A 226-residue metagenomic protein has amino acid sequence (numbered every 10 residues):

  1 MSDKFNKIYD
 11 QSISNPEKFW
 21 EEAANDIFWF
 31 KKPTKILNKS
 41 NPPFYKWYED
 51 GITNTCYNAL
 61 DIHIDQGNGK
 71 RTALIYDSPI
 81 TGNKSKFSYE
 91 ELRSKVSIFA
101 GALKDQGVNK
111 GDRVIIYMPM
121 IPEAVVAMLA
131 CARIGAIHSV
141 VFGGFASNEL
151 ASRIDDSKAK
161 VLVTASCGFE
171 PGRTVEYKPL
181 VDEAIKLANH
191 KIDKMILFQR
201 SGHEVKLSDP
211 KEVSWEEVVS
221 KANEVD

Functional and structural regions predicted by a protein language model:
M1-F87, E91-S94, I98, L180 (+3 more regions): N-lobe entry segment of adenylate-forming
C56, L74-L129, A146, L150 (+1 more regions): Conserved AMP-binding/adenylate-forming core of the ANL superfamily
H63, K95, F99-A102, Q106 (+5 more regions): Generic, well-ordered alpha-helical scaffold segments in large soluble proteins
R133-E217: Structural core segment of the AMP-binding/adenylate-forming
I137, E224-D226: A local structural motif
